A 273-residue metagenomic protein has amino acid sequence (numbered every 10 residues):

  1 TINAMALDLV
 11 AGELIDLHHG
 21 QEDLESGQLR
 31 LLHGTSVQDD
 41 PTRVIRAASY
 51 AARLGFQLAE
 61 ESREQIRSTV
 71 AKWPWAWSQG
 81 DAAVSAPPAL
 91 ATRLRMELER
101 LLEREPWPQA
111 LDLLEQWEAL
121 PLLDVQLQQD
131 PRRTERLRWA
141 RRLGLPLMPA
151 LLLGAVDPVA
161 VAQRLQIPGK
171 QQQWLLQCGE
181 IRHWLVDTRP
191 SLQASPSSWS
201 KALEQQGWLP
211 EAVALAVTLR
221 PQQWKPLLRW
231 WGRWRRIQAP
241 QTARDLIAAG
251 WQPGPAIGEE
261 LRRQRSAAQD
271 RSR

Functional and structural regions predicted by a protein language model:
T1-L7, H19-E25, H183, S198-L203 (+2 more regions): Short, mixed-charge, low-aromatic patches
T1-Q163, Q238, P255-A268, S272-R273: Glycine- and charge-enriched loop/helix tracts that form the active or gating conduit in phosphate/cation-handling
D8, P190-S195, T242-D245: Short, solvent-exposed coil/turn linker segments
S68-D81, L165-W184, W231-Q238: Short, mixed-charge aromatic SLiMs
A86, E103, L123-P226: Divalent metal-dependent catalytic cores for phosphoryl transfer on phosphate-bearing substrates
L219-R273: Terminal helices and disordered tails flanking the catalytic cores of nucleotide-processing hydrolases
